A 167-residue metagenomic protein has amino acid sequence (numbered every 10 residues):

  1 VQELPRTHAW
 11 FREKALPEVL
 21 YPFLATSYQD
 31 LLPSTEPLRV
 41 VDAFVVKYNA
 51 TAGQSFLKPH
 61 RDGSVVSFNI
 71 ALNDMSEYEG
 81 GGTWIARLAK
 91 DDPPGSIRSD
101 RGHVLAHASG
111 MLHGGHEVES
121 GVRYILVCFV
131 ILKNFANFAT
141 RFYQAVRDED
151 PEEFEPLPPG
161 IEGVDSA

Functional and structural regions predicted by a protein language model:
V1-V104, G110-A167: Fe(II)/2-oxoglutarate oxygenase catalytic core
